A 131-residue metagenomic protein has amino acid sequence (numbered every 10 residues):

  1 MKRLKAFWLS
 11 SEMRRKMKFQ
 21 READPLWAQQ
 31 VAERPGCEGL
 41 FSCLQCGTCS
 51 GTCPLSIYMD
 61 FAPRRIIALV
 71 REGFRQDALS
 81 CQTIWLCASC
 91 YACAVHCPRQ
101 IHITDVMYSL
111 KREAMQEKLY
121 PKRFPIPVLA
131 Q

Functional and structural regions predicted by a protein language model:
M1-S50: Flexible, acidic/Gly-rich N-terminal and inter-domain linker regions that tether and position cofactor-handling modules
K2, V95-S109: A broadly tuned preference for mixed-charge, low-complexity surface segments
M17-R34, Y58-W85, I103-Q131: Ferredoxin-type iron-sulfur electron-transfer modules in oxidoreductases and energy-metabolism complexes
C37-S56, C81-I101: Cysteine-centered iron-sulfur cluster-binding motifs in ferredoxin-type domains/subunits of redox enzymes
